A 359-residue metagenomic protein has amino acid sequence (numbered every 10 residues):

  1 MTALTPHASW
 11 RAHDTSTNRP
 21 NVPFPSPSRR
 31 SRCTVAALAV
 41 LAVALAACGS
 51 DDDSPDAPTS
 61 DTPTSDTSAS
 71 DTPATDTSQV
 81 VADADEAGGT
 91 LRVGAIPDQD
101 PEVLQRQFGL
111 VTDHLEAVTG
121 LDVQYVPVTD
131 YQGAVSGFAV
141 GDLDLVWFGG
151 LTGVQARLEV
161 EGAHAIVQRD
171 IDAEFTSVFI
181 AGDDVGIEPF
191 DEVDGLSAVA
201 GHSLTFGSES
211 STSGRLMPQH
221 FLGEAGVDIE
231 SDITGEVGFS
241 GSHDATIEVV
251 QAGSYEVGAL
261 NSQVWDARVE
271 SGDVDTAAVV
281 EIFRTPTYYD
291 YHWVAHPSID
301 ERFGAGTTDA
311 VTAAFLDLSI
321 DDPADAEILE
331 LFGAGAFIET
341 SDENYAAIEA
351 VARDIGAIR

Functional and structural regions predicted by a protein language model:
A44-A47: C-terminal motif of bacterial Sec signal peptides marking the signal peptidase cleavage site
G49-T59: Bacterial lipoprotein signal-peptidase II cleavage site
V81-R92, Q99-L110, Y288, V294-A295 (+1 more regions): An extracytoplasmic/periplasmic, membrane-proximal ligand-sensing/linker region
L110-G120, S213-F239, V269-D275, A350 (+1 more regions): Ligand-binding cleft/hinge of the Venus flytrap
Y125-S136, L151, I229-E248, T287-Y289: Short helix-initiation/N-cap motifs at beta->coil->alpha
Q132-V146, E159-V160, S197-A198, S242-Q263: Short helices/loops that flank or line small-molecule/ion binding pockets
W147-V160, F221-E224, Q251-A252, E256-A277: A ligand-binding cleft/hinge motif common to bilobed small-molecule-binding domains
R169-V227: A conserved helix-loop-strand patch within extracytoplasmic ligand-binding domains of the periplasmic binding
